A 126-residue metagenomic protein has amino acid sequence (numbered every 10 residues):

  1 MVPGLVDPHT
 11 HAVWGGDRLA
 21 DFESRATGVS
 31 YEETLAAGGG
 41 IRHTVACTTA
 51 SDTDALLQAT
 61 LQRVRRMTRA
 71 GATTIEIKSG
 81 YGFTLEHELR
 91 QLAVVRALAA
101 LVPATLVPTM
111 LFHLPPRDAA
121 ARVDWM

Functional and structural regions predicted by a protein language model:
M1-A59: Metal-associated gating/positioning segment near the N- to mid-region
G40-A59, R65, T73-M126: Metal-coordinating catalytic core of metallo-dependent amide/deamination hydrolases
